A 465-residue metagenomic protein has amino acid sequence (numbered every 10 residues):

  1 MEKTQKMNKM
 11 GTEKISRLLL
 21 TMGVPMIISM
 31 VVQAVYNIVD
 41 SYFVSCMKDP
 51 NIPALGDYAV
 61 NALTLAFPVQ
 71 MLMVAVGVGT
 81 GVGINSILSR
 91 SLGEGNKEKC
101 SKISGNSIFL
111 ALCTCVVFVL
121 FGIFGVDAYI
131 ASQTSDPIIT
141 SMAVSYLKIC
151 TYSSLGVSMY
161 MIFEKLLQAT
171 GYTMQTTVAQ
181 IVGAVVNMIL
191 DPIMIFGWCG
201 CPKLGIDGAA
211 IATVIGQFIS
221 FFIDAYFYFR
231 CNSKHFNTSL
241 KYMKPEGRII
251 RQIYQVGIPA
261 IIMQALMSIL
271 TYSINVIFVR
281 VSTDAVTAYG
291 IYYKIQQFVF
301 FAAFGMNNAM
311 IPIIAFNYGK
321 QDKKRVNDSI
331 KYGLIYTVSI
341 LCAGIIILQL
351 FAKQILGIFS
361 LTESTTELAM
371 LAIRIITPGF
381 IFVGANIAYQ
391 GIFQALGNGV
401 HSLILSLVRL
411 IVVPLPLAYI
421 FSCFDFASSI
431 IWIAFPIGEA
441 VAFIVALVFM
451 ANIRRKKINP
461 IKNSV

Functional and structural regions predicted by a protein language model:
M1-G23, L88-L155, C201-I258, I314-G379 (+1 more regions): Short alpha-helical transmembrane segments in multi-pass integral membrane proteins
M26, M30, Y42, S86 (+16 more regions): Transmembrane alpha-helix boundary and packing residues in multipass membrane permease domains and related
I27-V82, S86, C150-V157, Q217 (+5 more regions): Transmembrane helix-bundle signature of multi-pass secondary active exporters and lipid flippases
V35-I38, C46-M47, D57, S91-E94 (+6 more regions): Helix-loop interface residues and adjacent transmembrane-helix termini in multi-pass membrane transporters, primarily
V60-L120, V157-T176, A288-I346, L350-A352 (+2 more regions): Small-residue-rich hydrophobic transmembrane alpha-helices
G81, C150-Q168, T176-A184, A209-D224 (+4 more regions): Short runs within selected transmembrane alpha-helices of multi-pass transporters and secretion channels
D136, Y172-T173, S282, T362 (+2 more regions): Short loop-to-helix capping motifs
I193, I387, V412-S422: Transmembrane alpha-helical segments of integral membrane proteins
